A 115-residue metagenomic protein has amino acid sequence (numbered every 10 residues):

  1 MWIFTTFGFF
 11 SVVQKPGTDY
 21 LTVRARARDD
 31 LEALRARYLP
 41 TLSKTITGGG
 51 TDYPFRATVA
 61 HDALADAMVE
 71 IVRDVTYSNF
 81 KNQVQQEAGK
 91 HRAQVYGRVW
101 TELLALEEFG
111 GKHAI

Functional and structural regions predicted by a protein language model:
M1-I115: Structured alpha/beta or helical-core interaction and ligand-binding surfaces enriched in interleaved
